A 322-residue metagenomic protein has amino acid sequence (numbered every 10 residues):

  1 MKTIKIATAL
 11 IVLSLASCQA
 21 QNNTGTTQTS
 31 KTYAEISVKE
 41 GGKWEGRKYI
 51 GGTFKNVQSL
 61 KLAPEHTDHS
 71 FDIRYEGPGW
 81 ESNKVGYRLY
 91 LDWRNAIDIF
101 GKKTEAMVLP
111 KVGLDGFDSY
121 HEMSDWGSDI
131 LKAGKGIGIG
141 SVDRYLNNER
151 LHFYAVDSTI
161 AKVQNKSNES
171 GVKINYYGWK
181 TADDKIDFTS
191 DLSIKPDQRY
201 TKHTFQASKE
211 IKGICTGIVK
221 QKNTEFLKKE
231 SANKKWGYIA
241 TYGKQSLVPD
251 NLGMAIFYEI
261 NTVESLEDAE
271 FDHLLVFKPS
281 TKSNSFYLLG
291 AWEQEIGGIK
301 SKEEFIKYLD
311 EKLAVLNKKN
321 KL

Functional and structural regions predicted by a protein language model:
M1-T27: Bacterial Sec-dependent N-terminal signal peptides
N23-H152: Solvent-exposed N-terminal domain segments of exported/luminal and surface proteins
T67, M254-L322: Beta-strand-rich recognition/accessory modules
K111, S231-E264: A recognition module on extended beta-rich or small alphabeta surfaces enriched in W/G with H and D/E
E122-K195: Extended, loop-rich substrate-binding clefts of extracytoplasmic carbohydrate-active enzymes
A161-N168, P196, A207-G213, F277-S283: A short, structured loop/turn motif at beta-sheet edges
S170-I174, F188-S190, T201-H203, T216 (+1 more regions): Hydrophobic residues positioned within well-ordered beta-strands of beta-sheet architectures
F188, Y200-E230: Acidic (Asp/Glu-rich), glycine- and aromatic
